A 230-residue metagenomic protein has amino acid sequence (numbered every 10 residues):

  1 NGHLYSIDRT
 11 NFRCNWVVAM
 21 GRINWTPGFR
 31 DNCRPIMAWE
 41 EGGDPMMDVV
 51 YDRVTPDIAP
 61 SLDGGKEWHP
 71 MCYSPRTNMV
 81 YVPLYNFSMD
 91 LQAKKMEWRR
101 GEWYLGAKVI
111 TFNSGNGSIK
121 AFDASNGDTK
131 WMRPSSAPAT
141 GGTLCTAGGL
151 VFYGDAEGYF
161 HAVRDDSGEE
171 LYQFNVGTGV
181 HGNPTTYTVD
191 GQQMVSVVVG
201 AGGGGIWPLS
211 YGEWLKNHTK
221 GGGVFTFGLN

Functional and structural regions predicted by a protein language model:
N1-N230: Beta-sheet-rich non-transmembrane sensory/scaffold domains
